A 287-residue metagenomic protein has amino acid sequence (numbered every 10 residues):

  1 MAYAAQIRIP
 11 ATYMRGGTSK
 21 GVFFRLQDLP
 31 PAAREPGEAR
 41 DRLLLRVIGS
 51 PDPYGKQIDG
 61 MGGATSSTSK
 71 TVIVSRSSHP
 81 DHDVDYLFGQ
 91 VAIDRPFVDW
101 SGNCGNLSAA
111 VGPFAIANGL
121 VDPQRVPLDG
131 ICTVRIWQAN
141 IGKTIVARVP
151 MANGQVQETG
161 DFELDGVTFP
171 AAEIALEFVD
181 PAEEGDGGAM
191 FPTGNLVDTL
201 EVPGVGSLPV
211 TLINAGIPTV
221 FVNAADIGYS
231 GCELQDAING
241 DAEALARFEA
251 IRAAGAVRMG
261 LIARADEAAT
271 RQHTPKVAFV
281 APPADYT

Functional and structural regions predicted by a protein language model:
M1-T287: A glycine-rich beta-to-alpha transition motif near the start of alpha/beta enzyme domains, typified by
